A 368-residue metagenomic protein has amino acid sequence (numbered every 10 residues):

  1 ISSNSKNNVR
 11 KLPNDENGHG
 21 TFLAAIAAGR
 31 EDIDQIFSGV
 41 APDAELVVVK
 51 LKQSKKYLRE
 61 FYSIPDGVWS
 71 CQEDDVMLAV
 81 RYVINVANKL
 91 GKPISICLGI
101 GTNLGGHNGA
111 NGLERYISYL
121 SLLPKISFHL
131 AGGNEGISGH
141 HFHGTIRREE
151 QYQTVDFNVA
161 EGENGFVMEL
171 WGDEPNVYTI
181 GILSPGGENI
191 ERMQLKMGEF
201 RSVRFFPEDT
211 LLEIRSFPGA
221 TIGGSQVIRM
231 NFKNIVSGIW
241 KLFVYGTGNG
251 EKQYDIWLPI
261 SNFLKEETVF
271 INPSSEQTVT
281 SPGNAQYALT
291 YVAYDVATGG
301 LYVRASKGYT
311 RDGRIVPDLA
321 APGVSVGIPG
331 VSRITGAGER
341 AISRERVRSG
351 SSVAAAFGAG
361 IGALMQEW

Functional and structural regions predicted by a protein language model:
I1-K6, K56-R59, G186-N189, Q194 (+1 more regions): Catalytic-core environment of secreted peptidases
I1-S5, V9-D74, G91-S95, E163-F166 (+5 more regions): Subtilisin-like serine protease catalytic core
I1-T21, A25, Q35, G39-A41 (+5 more regions): Active-site core segment of subtilase-fold serine proteases
A24-A27, V47-K55, I84-K92, V177-T179 (+3 more regions): Hydrolase catalytic cores
L78-N108, A131-G132, Y245-T247: Short acidic, glycine-rich surface-loop motifs adjacent to enzyme active sites
N85, K92, H107, S121-L123 (+2 more regions): Secreted peptidase-domain scaffold signal
Y119-S121, G248-A293: C-terminal edge strands of extracellular/lumenal beta-sandwich accessory domains
Y152-E174, Y178-I182, M230-N231, I239-G246 (+1 more regions): Hydrophobic beta-strand segments within beta-rich accessory/binding domains
